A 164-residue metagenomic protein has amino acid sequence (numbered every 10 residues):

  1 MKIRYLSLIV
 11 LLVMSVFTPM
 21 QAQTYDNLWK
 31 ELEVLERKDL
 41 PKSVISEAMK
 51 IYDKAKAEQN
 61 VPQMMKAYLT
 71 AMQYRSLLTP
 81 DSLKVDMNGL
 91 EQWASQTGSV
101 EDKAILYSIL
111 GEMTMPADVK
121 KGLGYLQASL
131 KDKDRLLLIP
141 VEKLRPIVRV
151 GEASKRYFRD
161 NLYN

Functional and structural regions predicted by a protein language model:
M1-D26: Bacterial Sec-dependent N-terminal signal peptides
Y25-E31, L35-N164: Extracytoplasmic/secretory-pathway proteins
